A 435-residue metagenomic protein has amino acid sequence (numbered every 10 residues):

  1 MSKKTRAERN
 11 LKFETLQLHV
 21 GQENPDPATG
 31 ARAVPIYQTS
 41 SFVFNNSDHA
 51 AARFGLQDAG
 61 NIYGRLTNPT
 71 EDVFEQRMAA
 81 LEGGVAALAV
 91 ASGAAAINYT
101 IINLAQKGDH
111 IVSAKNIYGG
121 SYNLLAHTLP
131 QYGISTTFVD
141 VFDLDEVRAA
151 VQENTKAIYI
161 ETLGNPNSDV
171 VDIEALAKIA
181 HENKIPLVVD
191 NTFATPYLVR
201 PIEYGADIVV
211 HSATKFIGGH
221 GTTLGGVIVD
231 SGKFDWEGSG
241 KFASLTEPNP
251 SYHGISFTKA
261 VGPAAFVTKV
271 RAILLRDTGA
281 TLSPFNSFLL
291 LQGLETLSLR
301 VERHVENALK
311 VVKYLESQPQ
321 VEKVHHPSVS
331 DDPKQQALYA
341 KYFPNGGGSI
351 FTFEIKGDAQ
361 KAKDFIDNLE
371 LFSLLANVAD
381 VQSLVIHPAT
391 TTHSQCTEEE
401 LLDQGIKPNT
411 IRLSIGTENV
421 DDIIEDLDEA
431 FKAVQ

Functional and structural regions predicted by a protein language model:
M1-D58: N-terminal glycine-rich, Lys/His-bearing helix-loop that initiates the first secondary-structure elements of many
M1-K4, V85, A126, S135 (+5 more regions): PLP-dependent enzyme catalytic core of the Aspartate aminotransferase-like
S2-E8, G21-P25, A87-E316: Conserved PLP-enzyme active-site core in the AAT-like
R6-V20, P69, V229, A379-D380 (+1 more regions): Positively charged, small/polar-rich N-terminal and surface patches that mediate targeting and assembly and bind
N46-A95, G120-H127: Conserved N-terminal alpha-helix of the aminotransferase class I/II PLP-enzyme fold
V229, T352-E354, S414-G416: Short hydrophobic/aromatic beta-strand micro-patches that form the beta-sheet surface supporting nucleotide- or nucleic
T278-T281, F285-S287, Q292, T296 (+4 more regions): Conserved small-domain helix->loop->beta segment predominantly found in fold-type I
